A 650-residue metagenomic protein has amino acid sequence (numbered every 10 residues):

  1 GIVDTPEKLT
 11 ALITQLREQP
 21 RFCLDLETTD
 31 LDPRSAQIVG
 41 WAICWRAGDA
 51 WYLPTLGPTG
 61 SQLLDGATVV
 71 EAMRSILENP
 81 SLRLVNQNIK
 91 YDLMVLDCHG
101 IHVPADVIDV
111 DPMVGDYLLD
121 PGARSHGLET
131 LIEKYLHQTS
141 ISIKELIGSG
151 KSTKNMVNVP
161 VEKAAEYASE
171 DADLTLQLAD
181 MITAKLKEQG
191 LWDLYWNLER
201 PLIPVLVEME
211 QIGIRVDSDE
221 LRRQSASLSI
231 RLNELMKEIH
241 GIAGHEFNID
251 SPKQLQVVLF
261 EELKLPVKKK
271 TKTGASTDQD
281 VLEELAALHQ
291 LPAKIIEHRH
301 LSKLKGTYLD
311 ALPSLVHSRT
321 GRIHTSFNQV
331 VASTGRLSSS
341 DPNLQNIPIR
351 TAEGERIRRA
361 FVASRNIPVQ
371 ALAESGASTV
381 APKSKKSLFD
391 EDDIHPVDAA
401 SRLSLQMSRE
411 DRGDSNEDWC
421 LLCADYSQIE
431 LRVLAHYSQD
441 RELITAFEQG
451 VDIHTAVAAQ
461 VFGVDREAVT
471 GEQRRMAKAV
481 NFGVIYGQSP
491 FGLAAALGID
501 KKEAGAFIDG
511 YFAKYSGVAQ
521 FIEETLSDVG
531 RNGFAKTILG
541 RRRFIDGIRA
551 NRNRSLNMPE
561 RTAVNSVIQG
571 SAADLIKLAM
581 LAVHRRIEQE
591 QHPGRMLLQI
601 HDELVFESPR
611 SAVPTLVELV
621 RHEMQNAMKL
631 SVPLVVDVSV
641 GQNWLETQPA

Functional and structural regions predicted by a protein language model:
G1-T59, Q87, P104-V107, A123 (+15 more regions): Conserved "right-hand" nucleotidyltransferase catalytic core of DNA-directed polymerases
D65-S81, A360-A363: Short, basic/hydrophobic alpha-helical segments
E78-S81, M94-D97, D120-A123, L136 (+27 more regions): Hydrophobic alpha-helix feature that most strongly marks membrane-spanning transmembrane helices and their immediate
V103-P121, L128-T130, G450-H454: Conserved beta-strand -> loop -> alpha-helix junction used to position metal-binding or nucleic-acid-contacting
K154-V157, E208-Q211, H317-A332, L337 (+8 more regions): Conserved catalytic core of nucleic-acid polymerases
I230, E234-K237, G241-K294, A513-R561 (+2 more regions): C-terminal polymerase-core module
N366-S378, P382-K383, H395-D411: Intrinsic, low-complexity polybasic segments
Q428-E467: Basic, low-complexity segments
